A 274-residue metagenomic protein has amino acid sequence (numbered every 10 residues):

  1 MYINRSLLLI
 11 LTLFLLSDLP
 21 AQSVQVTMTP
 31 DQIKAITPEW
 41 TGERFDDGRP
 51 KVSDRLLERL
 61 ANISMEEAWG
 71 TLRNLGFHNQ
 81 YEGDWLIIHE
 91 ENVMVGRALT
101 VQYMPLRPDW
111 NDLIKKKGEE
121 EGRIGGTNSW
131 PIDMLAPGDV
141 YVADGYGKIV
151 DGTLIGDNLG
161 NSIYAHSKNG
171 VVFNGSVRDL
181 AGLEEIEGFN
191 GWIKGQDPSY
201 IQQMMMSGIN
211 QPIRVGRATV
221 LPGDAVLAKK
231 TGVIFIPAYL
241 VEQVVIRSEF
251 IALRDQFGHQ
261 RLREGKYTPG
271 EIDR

Functional and structural regions predicted by a protein language model:
M1-I3: N-terminal secretory signal peptides that target proteins for export/translocation
S6-D18: Bacterial N-terminal signal peptides
A21-S23: Boundary at the C-terminal end of the N-terminal hydrophobic targeting segment
T27-M28, Q32-A61, A68: Amphipathic alpha-helical packing elements
G48, I163, D224-V226: Buried hydrophobic positions in well-ordered alpha/beta secondary-structure cores of metabolic enzymes
R59-E67, T71-P222, I236-Y267, D273-R274: Feature captures the catalytic cores and cofactor-binding loops of soluble hydro-lyases/lyases that act on carboxylate
T231-I234: Channel- or pocket-lining gating/hinge segments that regulate access to a cavity or pore
